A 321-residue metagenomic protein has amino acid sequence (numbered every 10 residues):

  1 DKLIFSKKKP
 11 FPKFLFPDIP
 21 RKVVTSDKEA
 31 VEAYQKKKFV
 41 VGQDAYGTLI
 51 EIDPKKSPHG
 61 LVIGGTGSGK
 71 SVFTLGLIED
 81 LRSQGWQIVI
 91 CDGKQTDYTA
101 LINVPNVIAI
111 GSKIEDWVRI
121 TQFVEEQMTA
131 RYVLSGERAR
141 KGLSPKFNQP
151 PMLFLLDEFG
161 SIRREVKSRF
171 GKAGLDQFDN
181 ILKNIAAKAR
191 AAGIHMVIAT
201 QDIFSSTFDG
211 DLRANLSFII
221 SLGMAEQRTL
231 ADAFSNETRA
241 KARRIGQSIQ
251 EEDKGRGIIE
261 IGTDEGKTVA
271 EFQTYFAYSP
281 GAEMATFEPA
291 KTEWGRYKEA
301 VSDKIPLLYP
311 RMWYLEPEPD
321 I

Functional and structural regions predicted by a protein language model:
D1-D27, I198-E316: Conserved ATP-driven motor cores of ASCE-family P-loop NTPases powering translocation/secretion/packaging/pilus
P12-E137, M152-L153, G160-F234, T238-R243: P-loop NTPase catalytic phosphate-binding loop
L143-M152: Short basic/glycine-enriched coil/helix segment immediately N-terminal to the Walker B
